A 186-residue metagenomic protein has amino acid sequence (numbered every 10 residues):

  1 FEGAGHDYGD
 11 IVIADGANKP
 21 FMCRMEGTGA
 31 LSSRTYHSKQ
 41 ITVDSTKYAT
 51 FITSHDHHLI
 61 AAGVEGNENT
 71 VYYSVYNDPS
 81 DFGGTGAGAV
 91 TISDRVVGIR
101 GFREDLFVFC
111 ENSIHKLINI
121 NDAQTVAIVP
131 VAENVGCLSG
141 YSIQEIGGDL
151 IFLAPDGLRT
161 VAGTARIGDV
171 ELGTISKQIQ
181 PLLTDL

Functional and structural regions predicted by a protein language model:
F1-T42: Hydrophobic or amphipathic alpha-helical targeting/insertion segments
G5, D10, H57-H58, S93-L186: Beta-sheet-dominated scaffold domains
M22, A30, H37-K116: N-terminal beta-propeller domains
G27-H37, D78-G84, D122-I128, R166-V170: Beta-strand initiation motifs
